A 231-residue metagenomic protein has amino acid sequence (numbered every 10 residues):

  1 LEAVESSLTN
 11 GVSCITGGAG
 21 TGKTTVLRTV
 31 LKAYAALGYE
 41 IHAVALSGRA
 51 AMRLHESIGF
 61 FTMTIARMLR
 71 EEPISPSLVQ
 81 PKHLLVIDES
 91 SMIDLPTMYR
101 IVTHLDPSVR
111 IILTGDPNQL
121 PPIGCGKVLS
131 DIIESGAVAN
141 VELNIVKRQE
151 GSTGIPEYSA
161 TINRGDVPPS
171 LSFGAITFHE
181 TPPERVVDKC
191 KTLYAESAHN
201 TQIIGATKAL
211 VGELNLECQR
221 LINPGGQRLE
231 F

Functional and structural regions predicted by a protein language model:
L1-L85, M92, I133-R148, I155-F178: ASCE P-loop NTPase motor cores of helicases and related translocases
E2, S6, P117-F231: Conserved helicase motor core of P-loop NTPases
S13-T16, I112, Q202: Short hydrophobic/aromatic beta-strand immediately N-terminal to the Walker A/P-loop
V30, T97-I101, E217: A short acidic, amphipathic alpha-helical/loop segment
S47, D94, G205-K208: Helix N-cap/beta->alpha junction signal
L85, I111-L113: Residue-level marker for buried hydrophobic side chains located in beta-strands that build the well-ordered beta-sheet
D88-E89, G115: Walker B catalytic acidic pair
L95-V109, K127-I132: Short, conserved "post-DEAD/DEAH" coupling segment immediately C-terminal to helicase motif II within the SF2/RecA-like
